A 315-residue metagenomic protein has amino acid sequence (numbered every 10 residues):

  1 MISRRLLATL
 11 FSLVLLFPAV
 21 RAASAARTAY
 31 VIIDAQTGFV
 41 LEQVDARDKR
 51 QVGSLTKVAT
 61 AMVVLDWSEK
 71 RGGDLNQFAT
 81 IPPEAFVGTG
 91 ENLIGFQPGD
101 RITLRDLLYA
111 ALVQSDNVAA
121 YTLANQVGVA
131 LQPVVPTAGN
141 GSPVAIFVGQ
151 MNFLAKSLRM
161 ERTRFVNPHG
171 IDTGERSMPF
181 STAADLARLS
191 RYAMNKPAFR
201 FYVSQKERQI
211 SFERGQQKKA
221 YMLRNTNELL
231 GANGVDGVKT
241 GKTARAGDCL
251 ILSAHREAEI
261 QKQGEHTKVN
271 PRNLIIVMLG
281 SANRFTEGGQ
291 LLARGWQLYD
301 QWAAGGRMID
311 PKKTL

Functional and structural regions predicted by a protein language model:
M1-R5: Positively charged n-region of N-terminal signal peptides that target proteins for export
A8-P18: Bacterial N-terminal signal peptides
L16-F17, E69, Y299: Hydrophobic alpha-helical membrane context
A22-A184, M194-P197: Active-site-adjacent loops and short helices of periplasmic peptidoglycan-processing enzymes
A25-A29, G99, N125-L315: Penicillin-recognizing serine hydrolase domain
